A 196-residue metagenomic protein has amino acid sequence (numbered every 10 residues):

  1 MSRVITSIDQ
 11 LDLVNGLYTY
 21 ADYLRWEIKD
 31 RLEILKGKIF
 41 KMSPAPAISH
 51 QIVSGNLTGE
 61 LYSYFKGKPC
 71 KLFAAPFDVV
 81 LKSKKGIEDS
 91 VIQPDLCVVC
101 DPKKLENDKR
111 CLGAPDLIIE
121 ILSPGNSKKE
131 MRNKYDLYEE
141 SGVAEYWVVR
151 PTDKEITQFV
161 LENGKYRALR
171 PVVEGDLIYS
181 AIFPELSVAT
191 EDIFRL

Functional and structural regions predicted by a protein language model:
M1-L196: Gly/Pro/Ser/Thr-rich low-complexity, intrinsically disordered segments predominantly at protein N-termini
